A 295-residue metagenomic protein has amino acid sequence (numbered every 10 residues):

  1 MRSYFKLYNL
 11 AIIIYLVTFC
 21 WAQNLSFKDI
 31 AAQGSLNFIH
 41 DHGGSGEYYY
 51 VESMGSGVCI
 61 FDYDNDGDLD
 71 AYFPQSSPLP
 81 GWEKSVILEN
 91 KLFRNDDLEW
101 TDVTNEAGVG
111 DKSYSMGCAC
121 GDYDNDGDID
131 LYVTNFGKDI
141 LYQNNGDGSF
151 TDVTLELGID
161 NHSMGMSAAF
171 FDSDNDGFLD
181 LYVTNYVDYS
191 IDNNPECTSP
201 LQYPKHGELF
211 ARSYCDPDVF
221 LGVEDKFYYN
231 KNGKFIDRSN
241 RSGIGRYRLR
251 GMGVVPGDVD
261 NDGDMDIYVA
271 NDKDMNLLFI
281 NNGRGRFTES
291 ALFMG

Functional and structural regions predicted by a protein language model:
M1-A11: Bacterial N-terminal signal peptides that target proteins for export
N9-F19: Bacterial N-terminal signal peptides
W21-G295: Acidic, glycine/proline-rich Ca2+-coordinating loop motifs
